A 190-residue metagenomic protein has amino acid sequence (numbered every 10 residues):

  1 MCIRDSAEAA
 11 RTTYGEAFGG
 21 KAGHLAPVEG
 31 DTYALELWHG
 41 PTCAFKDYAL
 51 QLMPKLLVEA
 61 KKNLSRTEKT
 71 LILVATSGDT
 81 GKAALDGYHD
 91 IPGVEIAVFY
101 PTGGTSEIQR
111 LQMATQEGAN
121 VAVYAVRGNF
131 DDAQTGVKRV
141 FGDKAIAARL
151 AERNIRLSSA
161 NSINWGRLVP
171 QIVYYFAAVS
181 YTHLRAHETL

Functional and structural regions predicted by a protein language model:
M1-D5, T182-T189: Conserved small/polar residues in nucleotide/adenosyl-binding loops
R4-C43, G118-N154: Small-residue-rich anion-binding loops in enzyme active sites
P27, N63-T67, H89-P92, A114-G118 (+1 more regions): Solvent-exposed alpha-helices and their adjacent loops that cap or buttress functional pockets in soluble metabolic
D31-H39, L64-T70, A151-S162, L184: Glycine/charged-rich beta-loop-alpha catalytic/anionic-binding loops adjacent to active sites
Y33-H89: Well-ordered mid-protein domain cores that form the structural environment of catalytic cofactors
V58-N63, A177-L184: Conserved helix-loop functional segments at active or binding sites
I72-Q112, Q116-G118: Glycine/threonine-rich beta-strand-loop-alpha-helix active-site module that forms ligand/phosphate-binding
Y100-Y181: Small/polar-residue-rich loop-to-helix segments that shape phosphate-bearing ligand pockets
